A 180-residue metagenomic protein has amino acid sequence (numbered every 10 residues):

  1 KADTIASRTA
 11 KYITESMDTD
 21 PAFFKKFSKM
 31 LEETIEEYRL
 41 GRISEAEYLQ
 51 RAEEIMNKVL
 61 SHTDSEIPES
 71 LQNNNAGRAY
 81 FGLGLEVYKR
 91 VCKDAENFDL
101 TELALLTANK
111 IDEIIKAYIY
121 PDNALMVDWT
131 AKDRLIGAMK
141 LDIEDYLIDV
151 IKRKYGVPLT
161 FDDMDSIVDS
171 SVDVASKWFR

Functional and structural regions predicted by a protein language model:
K1-R180: Catalytic cores and motor modules of nucleic-acid processing enzymes
